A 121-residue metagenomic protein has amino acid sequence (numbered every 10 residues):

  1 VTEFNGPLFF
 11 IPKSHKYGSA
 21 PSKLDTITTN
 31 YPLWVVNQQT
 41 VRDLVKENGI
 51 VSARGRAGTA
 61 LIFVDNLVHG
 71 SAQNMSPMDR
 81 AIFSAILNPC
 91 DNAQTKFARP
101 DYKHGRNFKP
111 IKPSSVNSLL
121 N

Functional and structural regions predicted by a protein language model:
V1-T2, S76: Short polar/acidic secondary-structure junctions
E3-V68: Double-stranded beta-helix
A57-I62, N66-N121: Non-heme Fe(II)/2-oxoglutarate
